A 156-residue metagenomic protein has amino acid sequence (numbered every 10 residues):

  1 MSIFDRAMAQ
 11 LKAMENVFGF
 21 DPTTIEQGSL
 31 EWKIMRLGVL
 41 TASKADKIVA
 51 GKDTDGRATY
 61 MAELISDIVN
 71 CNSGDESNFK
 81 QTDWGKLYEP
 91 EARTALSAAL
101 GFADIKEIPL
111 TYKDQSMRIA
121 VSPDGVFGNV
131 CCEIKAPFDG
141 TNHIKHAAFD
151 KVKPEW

Functional and structural regions predicted by a protein language model:
M1-L87: Charged, glycine-rich intrinsically disordered N-terminal tails and low-complexity linkers that flank
K80-T82, A92-R93, A99-W156: Mg2+/Mn2+-dependent nuclease catalytic core
